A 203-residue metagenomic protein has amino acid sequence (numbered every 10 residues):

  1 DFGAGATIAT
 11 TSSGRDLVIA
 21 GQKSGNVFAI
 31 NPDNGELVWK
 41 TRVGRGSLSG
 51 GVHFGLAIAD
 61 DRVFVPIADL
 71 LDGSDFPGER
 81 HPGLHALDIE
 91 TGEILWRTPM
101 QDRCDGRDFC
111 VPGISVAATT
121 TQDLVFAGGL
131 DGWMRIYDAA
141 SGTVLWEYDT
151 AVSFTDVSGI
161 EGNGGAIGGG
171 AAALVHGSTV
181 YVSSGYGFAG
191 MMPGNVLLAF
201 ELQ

Functional and structural regions predicted by a protein language model:
D1-G3, T7-S115, T119-G170, L174-Q203: Extracytoplasmic/lumenal domain signature
